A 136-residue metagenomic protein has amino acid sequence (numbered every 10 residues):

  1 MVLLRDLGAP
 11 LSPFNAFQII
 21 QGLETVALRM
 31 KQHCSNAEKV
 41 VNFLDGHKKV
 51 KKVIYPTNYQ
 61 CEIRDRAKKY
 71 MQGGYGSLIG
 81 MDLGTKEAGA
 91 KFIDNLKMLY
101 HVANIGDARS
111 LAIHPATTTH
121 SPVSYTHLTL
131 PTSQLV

Functional and structural regions predicted by a protein language model:
M1-L78, D82-A116: Active-site C-terminal subdomain of aminotransferase-like
A116-T117, P131: Intrinsically disordered/low-complexity terminal segments and short unstructured peptides
H120-Y125: Short, low-order "capping/linker" segments at domain edges
T126-T132: Conserved small/polar residues in nucleotide/adenosyl-binding loops
L135: Cationic, low-complexity basic patches in intrinsically disordered or flexible, solvent-exposed regions
